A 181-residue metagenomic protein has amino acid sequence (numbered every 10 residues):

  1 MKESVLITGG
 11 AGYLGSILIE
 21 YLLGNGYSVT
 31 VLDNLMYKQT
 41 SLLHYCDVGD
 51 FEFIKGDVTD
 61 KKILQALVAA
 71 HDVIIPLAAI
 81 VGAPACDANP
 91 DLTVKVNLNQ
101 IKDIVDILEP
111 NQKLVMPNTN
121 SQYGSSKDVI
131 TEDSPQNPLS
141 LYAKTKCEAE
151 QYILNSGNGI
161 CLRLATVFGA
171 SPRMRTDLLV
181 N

Functional and structural regions predicted by a protein language model:
M1-V73: N-terminal Rossmann/SDR dinucleotide-binding element
T8, L32, I74-A78, L114-N120 (+1 more regions): SDR active-site strand-loop-helix element
S16, E20-G24, D106-E109, L154-N155: Short, well-ordered alpha-helices that flank and scaffold nucleotide-derived cofactor binding pockets
G26, H71, N111, S156-G157: Short, well-ordered alpha-helix to beta-strand connector turns
K38, I80-P84, S121: Active-site beta-alpha loop architecture of Rossmann-like, nucleotide-cofactor-dependent enzymes
V58-K95: NAD(P)H-binding glycine-rich loop region in Rossmannoid oxidoreductase-like domains and their noncatalytic homologs
I63, D103-I107, Y152: Conserved mid-core alpha-helix of short-chain dehydrogenase/reductase
A88-D91, K95-K102, K113, Q122-F168 (+1 more regions): Catalytic helix-loop patch of NAD(P)-dependent Rossmann-fold dehydrogenases
